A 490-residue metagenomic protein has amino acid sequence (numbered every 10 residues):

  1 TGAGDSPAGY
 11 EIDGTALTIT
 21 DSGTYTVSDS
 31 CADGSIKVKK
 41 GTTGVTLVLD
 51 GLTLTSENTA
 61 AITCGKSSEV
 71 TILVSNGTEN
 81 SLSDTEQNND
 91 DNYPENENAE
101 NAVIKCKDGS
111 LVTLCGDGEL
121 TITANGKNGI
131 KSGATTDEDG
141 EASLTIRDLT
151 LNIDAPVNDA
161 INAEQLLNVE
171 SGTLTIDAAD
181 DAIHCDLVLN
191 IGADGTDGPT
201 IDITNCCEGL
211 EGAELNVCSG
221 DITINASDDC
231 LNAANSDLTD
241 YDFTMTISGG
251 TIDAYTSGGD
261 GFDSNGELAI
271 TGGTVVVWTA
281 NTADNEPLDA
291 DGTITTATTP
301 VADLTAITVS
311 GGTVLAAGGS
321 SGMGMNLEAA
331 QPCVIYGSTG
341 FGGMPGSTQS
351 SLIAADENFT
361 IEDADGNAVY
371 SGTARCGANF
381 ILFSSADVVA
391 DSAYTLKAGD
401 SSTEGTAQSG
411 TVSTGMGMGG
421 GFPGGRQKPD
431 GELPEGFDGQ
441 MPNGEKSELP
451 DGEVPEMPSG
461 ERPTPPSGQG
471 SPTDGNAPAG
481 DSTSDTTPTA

Functional and structural regions predicted by a protein language model:
T1-P458, R462-A490: A composition-driven surface/loop motif
